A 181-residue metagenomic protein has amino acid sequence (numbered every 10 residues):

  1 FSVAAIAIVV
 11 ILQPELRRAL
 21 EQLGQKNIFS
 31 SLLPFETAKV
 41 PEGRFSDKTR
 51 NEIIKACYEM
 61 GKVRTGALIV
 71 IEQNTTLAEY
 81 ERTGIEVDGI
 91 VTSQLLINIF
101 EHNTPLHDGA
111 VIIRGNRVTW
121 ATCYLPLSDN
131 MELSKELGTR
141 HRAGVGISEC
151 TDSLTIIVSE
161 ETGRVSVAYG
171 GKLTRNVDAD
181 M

Functional and structural regions predicted by a protein language model:
F1-S2: Membrane-water interface of transmembrane alpha-helices in multipass transporters/channels
A7, L12-M181: Divalent-cation
